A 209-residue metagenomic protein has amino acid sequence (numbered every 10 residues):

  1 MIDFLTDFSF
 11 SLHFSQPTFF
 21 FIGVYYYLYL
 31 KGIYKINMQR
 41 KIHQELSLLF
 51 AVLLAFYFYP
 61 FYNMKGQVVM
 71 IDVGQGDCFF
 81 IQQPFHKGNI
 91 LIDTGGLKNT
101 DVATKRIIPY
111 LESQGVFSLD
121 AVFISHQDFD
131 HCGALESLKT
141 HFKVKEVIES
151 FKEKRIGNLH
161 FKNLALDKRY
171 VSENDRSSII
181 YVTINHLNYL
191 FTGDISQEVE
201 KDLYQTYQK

Functional and structural regions predicted by a protein language model:
M1-V69: Transmembrane helix-bundle segments that form internal channels/tunnels in multi-pass membrane proteins, characterized
T6, P60-Y62, F80-Q82, K139 (+3 more regions): Short loop/helix-cap segments at secondary-structure boundaries that form the rim of catalytic
N37-H43, S137-L187: Metallo-beta-lactamase
A55-F58, V147-E153, D202: Intrinsically disordered, low-complexity boundary segments flanking structured domains
N63-P109, S113, N174-S196: Conserved beta-strand hairpin/beta-sheet module of binuclear metal-dependent hydrolase folds, prominently
P84-L91, G95-E149, T206-K209: Active-site metal-binding motif and surrounding structural segment of the metallo-beta-lactamase
A103-I107, S125, F129, G133-L138 (+1 more regions): Active-site-proximal loop/helix segments of hydrolase catalytic cores
